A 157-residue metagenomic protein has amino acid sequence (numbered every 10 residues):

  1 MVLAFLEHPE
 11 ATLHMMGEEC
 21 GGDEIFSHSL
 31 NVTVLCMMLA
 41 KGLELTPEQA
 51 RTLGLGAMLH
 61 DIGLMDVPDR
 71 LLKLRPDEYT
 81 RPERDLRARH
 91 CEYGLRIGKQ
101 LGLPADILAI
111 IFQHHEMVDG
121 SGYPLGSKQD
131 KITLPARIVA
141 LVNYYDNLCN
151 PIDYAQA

Functional and structural regions predicted by a protein language model:
M1-A88, L95-G102, D106: Acidic/His-rich, divalent-metal-binding segments that scaffold phosphate/diphosphate chemistry
E19-E24, E78-T80, G126-T133, P151-I152: A ubiquitous short alpha-helical element
N31, Y93, R137-A140: Charged catalytic carboxylate motif
A57, D85, G98-Q100, P104-A140 (+1 more regions): Histidine/acidic-rich helix-loop-helix segments that form or flank divalent-metal centers in metalloenzyme catalytic
V67-P68, G120, N150: Active-site-flanking alpha-helical
G94-L95, D119, D146: Structural signal for well-ordered, non-membrane alpha-helices
D146-A157: Active-site-proximal, acidic helix/loop segment immediately C-terminal to a metal-coordinating Asp/Glu
